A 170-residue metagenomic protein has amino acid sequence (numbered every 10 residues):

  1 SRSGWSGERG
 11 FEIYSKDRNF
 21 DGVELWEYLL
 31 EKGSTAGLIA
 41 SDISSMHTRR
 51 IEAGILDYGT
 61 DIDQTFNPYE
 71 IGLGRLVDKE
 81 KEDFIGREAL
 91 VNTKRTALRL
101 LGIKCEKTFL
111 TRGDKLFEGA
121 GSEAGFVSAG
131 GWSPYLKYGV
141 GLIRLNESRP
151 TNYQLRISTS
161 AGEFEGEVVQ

Functional and structural regions predicted by a protein language model:
S1-K94, L98: Glycine-rich, acidic
F66-Q170: Glycine-rich, small/acidic residue-mixed loop/short-helix segments
